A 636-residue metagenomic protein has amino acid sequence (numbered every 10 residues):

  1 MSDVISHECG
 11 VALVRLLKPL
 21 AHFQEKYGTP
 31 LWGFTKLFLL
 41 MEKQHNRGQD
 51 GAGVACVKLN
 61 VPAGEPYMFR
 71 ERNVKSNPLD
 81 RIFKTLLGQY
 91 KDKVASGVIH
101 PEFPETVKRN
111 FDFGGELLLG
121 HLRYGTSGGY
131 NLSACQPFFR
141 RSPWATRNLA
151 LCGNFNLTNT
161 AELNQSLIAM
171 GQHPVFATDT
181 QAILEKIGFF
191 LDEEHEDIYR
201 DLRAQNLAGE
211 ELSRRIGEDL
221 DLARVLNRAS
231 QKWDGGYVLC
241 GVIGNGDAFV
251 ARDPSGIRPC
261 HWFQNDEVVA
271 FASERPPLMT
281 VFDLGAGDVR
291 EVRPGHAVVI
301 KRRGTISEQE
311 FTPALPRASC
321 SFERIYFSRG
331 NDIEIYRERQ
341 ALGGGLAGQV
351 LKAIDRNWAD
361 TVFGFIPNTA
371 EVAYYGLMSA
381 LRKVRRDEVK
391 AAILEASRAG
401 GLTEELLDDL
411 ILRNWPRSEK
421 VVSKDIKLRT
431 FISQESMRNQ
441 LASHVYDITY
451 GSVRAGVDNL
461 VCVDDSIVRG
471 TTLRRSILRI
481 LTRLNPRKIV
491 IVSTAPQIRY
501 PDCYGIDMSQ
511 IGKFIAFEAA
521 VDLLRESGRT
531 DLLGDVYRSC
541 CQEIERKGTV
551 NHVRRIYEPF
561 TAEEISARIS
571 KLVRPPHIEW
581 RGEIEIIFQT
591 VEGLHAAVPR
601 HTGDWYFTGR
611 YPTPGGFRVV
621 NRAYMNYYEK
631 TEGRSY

Functional and structural regions predicted by a protein language model:
M1-R293, V299-V362, I366-P367: Conserved short alpha-helical segments that host acidic/polar catalytic motifs at enzyme active sites
G64-E71, I187, V250-D253, H261-W262 (+4 more regions): A short acidic (Asp/Glu
A150, N459-C462, K488: Hydrophobic "anchor" residues on beta-strands that sit immediately upstream of conserved functional sites
D201-L220, L381-G401, L407-V421: Amphipathic alpha-helical
S230, N245-D247, R252, Q264 (+9 more regions): PRPP-dependent phosphoribosyltransferase catalytic core
K232-G235, E338-A359, V372, L377-A380 (+3 more regions): Phosphate/ATP-binding catalytic cores across multiple sugar-kinase/actin-like superfamilies, primarily ASKHA
G304-S319, F365-T369, Y374-T403: Terminal amphipathic helices with adjacent charged low-complexity linkers/tails
F363, A370-L377, S418, G456-I480: Extended, hydrophobic alpha-helical segments in both membrane/secreted and soluble proteins
